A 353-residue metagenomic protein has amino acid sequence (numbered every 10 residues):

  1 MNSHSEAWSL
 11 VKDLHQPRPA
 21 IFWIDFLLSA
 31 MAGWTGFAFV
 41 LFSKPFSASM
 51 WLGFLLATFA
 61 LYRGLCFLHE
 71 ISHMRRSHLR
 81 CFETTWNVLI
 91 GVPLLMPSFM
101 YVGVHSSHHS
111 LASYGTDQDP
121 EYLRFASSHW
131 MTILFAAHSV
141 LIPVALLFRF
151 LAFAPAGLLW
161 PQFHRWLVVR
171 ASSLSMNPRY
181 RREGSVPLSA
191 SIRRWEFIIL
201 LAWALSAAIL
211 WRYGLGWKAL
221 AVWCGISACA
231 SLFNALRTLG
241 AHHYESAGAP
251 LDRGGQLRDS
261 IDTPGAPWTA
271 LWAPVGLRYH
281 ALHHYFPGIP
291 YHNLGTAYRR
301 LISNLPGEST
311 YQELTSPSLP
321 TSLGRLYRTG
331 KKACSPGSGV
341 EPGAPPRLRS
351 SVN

Functional and structural regions predicted by a protein language model:
M1-A57, V92-L220, Y291-N353: Non-catalytic, topology-defining segments of multipass membrane proteins
F26, A30, F54-L55, F59 (+4 more regions): Residue-level signature of the transmembrane alpha-helical core of multi-pass small-molecule transporters
T58-L68, P97-Y101, W223-L251: Transmembrane alpha-helical segments that form the membrane-embedded catalytic/substrate-channel core of multi-pass
G64-H73, Y101-S113, T238-S246, V275-I289: Histidine-centered catalytic micro-motifs
C66-T85, S113-F125: Aspartate-rich (DDxxD/NDxxD/DxxxD) Mg2+/diphosphate-binding motifs and their adjoining helix-loop segments
T84-I90, A249-I261: Membrane-cytosol interface motif
N177-G184, Q256-W272: Cytosolic juxtamembrane regulatory segments of multi-pass membrane proteins
